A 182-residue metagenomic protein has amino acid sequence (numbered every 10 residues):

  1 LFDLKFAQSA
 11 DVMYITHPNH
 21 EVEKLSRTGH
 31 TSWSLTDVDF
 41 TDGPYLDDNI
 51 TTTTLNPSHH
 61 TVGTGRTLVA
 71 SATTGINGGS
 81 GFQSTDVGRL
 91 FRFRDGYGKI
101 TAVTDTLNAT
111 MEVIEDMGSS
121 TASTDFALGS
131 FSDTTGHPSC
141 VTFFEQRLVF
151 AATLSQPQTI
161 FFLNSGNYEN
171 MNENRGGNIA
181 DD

Functional and structural regions predicted by a protein language model:
L1-D11, N77-G81, G118-S130, A180-D182: Aromatic/His-enriched, Gly/Pro-containing loop or helix-boundary segments that lie immediately adjacent to catalytic
L1-F2, Q8, N19-H20, T41-G43: Beta-propeller domains
F6, E23-S26, V141: Broad, structure-driven detector of short, well-ordered beta-strand segments within folded domains
D11-T16, L148-A152: Short beta-strand elements that form the blades of beta-propeller/WD-repeat-like and other beta-sheet-rich scaffold
N19-V22, G98, S155-P157: Loop/turn residues immediately N-terminal
L25-R27, F162-L163: Non-cytosolic beta-sandwich-type ligand-binding/adhesion modules
R27, S32-F126: Autoprocessing Asn-cyclization modules and mimics
A122-R147, A151-D182: Beta-propeller and closely related beta-pinwheel folds
